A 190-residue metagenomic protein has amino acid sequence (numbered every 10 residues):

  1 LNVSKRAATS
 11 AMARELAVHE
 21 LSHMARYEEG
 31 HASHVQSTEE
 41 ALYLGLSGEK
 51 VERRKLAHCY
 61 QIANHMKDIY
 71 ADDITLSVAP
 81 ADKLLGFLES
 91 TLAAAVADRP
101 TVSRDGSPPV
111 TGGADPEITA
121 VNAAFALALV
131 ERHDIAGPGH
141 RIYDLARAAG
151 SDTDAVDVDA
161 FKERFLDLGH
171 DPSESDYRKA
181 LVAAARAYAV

Functional and structural regions predicted by a protein language model:
L1, A8, A57-C59, A189-V190: Auxiliary, metal-adjacent structural segments of Zn-dependent hydrolase domains
L1-A17, L21-A32: Active-site scaffold of zinc-dependent metalloenzymes
A11, R26-Q61: Post-HEXXH active-site segment of zinc metalloproteases
A13-R14, V18-L21, D68, E117-A123: Short runs of predominantly hydrophobic/aromatic residues within well-ordered alpha helices that form helix-helix
L21, A25, T75, F165 (+1 more regions): Hydrophobic, Leu/Ile/Phe/Ala-enriched alpha-helical segments that form helix-helix packing faces
M24-Q36, V78, D82, R99: Amphipathic alpha-helical interaction segments
A57-C59, A63-M66, Y70-P100: Short helix/loop segments within enzyme catalytic domains that coordinate or immediately flank catalytic cofactors
D82-V190: Pan-zinc metallopeptidase signature
